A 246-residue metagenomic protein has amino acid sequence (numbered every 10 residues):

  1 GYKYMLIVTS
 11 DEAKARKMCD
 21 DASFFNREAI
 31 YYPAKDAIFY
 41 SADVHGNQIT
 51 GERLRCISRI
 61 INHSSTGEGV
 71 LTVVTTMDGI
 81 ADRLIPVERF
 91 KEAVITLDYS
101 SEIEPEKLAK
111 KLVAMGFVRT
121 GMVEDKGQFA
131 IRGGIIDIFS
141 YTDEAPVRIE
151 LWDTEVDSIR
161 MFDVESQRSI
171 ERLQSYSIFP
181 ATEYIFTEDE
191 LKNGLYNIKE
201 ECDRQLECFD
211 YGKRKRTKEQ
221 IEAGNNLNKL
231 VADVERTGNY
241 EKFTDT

Functional and structural regions predicted by a protein language model:
G1-T246: ASCE RecA-like P-loop NTPase motor cores that couple ATP hydrolysis to mechanical translocation on nucleic acids
